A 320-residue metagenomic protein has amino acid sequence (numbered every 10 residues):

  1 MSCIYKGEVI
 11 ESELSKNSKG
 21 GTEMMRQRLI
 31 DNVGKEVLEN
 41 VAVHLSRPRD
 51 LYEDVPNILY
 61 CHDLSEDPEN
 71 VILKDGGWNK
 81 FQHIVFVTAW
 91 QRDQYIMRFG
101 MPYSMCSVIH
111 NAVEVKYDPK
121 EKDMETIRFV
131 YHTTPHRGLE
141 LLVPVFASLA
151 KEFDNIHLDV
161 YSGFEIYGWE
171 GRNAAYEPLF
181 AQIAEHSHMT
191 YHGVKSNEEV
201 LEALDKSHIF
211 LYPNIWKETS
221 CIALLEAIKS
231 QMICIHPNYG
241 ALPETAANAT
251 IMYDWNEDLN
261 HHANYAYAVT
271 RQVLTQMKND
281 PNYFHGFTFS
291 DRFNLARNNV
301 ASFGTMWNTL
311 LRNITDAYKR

Functional and structural regions predicted by a protein language model:
M1-L51: N-terminal pre-catalytic "stem/leader" segment of glycosyltransferase-like enzymes
K19-M24, N264, A268, P281-Y318: A charged, aromatic-enriched C-terminal amphipathic alpha-helix characteristic of glycosyltransferases across folds
Q82-I96, M101-D118: Donor nucleotide-sugar binding/catalytic pocket of nucleotide-sugar-dependent glycosyltransferases
E121-G138, V143-F146, A150, D159: Conserved donor-binding/catalytic core segment of Leloir-type glycosyltransferases
N173-E198: Nucleotide-activated donor-binding/catalytic signature segment of Leloir-type glycosyltransferases, i.e., the conserved
D205-T219, M232: Acidic donor-binding loop of glycosyltransferase active sites
I233-H236, P243: Short hydrophobic beta-strand element within catalytic cores of glycosyltransferases and related nucleotide-activated
P243-M277: Change "using UDP/GDP/dTDP sugars" to "using nucleotide sugars
